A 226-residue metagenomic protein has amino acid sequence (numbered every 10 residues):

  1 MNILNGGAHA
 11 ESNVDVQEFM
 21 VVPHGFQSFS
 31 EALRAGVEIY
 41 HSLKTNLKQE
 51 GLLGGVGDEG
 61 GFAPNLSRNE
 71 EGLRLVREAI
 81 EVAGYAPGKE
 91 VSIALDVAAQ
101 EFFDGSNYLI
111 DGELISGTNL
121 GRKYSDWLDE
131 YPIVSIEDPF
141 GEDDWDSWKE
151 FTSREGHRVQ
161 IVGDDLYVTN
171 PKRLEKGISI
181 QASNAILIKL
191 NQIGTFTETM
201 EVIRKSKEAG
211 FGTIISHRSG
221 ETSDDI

Functional and structural regions predicted by a protein language model:
N2-G57: Mobile "lid/hinge" segments at catalytic clefts and subdomain interfaces of large enzymes
A8-H9, F62-A63, F196, T222: Gly/Ser/Thr-rich beta-alpha loop segments that engage phosphate groups in nucleotides
E11-S12, N65-L66, T199: Basic, gly/Ser/Thr/Pro-rich low-complexity segments located predominantly at protein N termini
E18-F29, L53-N69, A98-D111: Active-site-proximal beta-alpha loop/turn segments in soluble metabolic enzymes
E70-I226: Catalytic core of soluble alpha/beta enzymes
